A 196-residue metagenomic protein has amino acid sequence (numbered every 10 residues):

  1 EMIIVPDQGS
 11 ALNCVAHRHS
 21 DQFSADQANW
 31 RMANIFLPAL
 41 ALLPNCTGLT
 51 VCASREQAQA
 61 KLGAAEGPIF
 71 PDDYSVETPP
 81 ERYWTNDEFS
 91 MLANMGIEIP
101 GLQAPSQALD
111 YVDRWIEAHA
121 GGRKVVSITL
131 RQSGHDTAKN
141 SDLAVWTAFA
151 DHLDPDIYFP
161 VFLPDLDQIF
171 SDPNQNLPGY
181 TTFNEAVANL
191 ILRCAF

Functional and structural regions predicted by a protein language model:
E1, A33, S141-F149: Well-ordered, non-membrane alpha-helical segments in soluble/globular domains
E1-L109: Secretory-pathway glycan-assembly enzymes, especially type II membrane glycosyltransferases that use nucleotide-sugar
P6-G9, R123-G134, L143-N189: Catalytic donor nucleotide-activated moiety binding site of glycosyltransferases and closely related
L102, N140, V187: Charge-dense, low-complexity intrinsically disordered segments
A104-A108, S141, V145, L192: Soluble or luminal CAZymes and related metallo-dependent hydrolases
D110-A120: Short amphipathic alpha-helices and their capping/turn segments at secondary-structure boundaries
L190-F196: A donor-sugar binding/catalytic signature common to diverse glycosyltransferases and related nucleotide-sugar
